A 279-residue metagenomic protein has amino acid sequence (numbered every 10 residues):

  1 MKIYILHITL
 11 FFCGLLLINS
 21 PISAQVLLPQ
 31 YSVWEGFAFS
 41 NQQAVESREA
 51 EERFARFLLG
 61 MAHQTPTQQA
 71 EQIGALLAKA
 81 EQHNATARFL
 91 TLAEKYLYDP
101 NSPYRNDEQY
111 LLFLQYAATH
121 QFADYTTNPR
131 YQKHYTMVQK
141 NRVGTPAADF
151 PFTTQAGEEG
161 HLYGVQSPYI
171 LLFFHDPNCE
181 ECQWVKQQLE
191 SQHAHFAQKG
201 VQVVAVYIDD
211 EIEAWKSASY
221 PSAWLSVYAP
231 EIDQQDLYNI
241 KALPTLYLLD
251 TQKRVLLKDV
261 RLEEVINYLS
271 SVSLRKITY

Functional and structural regions predicted by a protein language model:
M1-L6: Positively charged n-region of N-terminal signal peptides that target proteins for export
H7-N19: Bacterial N-terminal signal peptides
S23-Q155: Oxidative protein folding and maturation machinery
G160-L189: Short active-site neighborhood of thiol/selenol oxidoreductases, capturing the structured segment around
P168-I170, K186-Y207, S271-R275: Conserved helix-turn-beta segment immediately C-terminal to the redox Cys motif in thioredoxin-like folds
G200-A214, S222-I232: Thiol-based oxidoreductase modules, predominantly thioredoxin-like and allied folds used for disulfide exchange
S219-Q252: Short, internal strand/loop/helix patches that form the active-site neighborhood or redox-interaction surface
A242-T245, T251-T278: Non-catalytic, surface beta->alpha helical segment in thiol-disulfide oxidoreductase systems
